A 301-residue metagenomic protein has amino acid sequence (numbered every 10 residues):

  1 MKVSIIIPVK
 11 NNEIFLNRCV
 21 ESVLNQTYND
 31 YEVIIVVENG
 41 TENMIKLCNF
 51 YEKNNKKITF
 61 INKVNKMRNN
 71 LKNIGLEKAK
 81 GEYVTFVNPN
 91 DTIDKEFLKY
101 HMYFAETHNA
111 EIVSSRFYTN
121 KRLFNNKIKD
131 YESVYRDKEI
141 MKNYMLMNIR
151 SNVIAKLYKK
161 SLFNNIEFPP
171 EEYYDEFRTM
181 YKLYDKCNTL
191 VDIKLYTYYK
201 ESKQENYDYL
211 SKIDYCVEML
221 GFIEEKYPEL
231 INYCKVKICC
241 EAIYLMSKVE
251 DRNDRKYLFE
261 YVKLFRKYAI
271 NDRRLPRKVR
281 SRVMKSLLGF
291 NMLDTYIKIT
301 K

Functional and structural regions predicted by a protein language model:
M1-S4, E32, R178: Cell-envelope/extracellular polymer assembly enzymes that use nucleotide-activated donors
K2-F15, C19, Q26, V36: A conserved hydrophobic helix/loop-capping motif in glycosyltransferases and polysaccharide synthases
V20-N62: Acidic donor-binding segment of Leloir-type glycosyltransferases
K63-A79, P89: Glycine-rich, basic loop-to-helix element that forms the pyrophosphate-binding segment of sugar-nucleotide handling
R68-N69, D91-I193, K200-D208: Donor-binding/catalytic cores of nucleotide-activated saccharide and glycerol-phosphate transferases/polymerases
V84: Short aromatic/hydrophobic "clamp" motif used to bind/position activated sugar donors
L195-Y233, E241, R252-A269: Catalytic core of nucleotide-sugar-dependent glycosyltransferases
R252-K301: Membrane-interface aromatic/basic loop that binds lipid-linked glycans or pyrophosphate carriers, typified by
